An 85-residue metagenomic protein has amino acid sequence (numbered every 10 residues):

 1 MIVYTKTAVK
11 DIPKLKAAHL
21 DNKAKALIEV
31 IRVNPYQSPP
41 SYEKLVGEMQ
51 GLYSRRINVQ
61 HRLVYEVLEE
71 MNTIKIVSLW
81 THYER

Functional and structural regions predicted by a protein language model:
M1-K14, A18-A26, V46, R55-R62 (+1 more regions): Enriched for short, Lys/Arg-rich terminal
E29-R55: A short, surface-exposed loop/turn module that caps and links secondary-structure elements
